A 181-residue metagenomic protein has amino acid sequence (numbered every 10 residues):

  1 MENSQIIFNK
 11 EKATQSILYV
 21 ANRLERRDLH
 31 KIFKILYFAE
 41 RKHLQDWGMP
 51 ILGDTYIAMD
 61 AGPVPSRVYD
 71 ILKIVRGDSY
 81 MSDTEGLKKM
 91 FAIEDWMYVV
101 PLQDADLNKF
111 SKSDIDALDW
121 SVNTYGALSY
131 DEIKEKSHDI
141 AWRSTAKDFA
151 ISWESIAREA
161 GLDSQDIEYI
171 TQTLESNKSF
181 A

Functional and structural regions predicted by a protein language model:
M1-A181: Domain-edge interaction signal
